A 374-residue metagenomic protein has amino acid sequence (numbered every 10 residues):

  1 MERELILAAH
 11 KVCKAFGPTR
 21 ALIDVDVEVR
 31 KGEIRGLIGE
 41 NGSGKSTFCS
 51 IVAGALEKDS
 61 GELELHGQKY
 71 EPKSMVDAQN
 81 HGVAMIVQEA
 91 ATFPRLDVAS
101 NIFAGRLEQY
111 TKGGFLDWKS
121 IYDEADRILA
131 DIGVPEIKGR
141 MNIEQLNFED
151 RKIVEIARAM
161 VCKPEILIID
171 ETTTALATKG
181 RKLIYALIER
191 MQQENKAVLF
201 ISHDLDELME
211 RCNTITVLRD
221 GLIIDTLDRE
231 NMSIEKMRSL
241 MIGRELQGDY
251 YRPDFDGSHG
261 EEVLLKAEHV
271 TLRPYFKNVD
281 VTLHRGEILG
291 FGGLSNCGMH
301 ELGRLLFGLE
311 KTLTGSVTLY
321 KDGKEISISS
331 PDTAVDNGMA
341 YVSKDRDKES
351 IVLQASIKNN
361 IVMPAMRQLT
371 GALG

Functional and structural regions predicted by a protein language model:
E2-G374: Glycine-rich phosphate-binding loops of nucleotide-dependent enzymes
